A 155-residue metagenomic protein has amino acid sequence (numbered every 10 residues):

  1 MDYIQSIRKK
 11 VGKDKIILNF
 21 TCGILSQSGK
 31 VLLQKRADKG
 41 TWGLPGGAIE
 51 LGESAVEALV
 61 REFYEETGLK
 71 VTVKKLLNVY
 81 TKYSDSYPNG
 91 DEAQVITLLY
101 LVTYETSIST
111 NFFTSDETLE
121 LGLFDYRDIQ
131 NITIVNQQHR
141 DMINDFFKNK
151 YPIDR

Functional and structural regions predicted by a protein language model:
M1-T21: Acidic, metal-coordinating catalytic segment for phosphate/diphosphate chemistry, firing primarily on the Nudix
C22, L76, Y100-V102: A structural signal for short, well-ordered beta-strand segments
I24-L25, L33, V102, L123: Conserved hydrophobic "DFG−1" position in protein kinase catalytic cores
S26-E66: Conserved Nudix-box catalytic region and its N-terminal flanking loop in Nudix hydrolases and closely related
Q27, L76-V79: Residue-level recognition of beta-strand microenvironments
I49-T72, K82-Q137, R155: Unchanged
Q138-R155: Charged phosphate-binding loop/patch that engages nucleotide di/tri-phosphates or the phosphate backbone of nucleic
